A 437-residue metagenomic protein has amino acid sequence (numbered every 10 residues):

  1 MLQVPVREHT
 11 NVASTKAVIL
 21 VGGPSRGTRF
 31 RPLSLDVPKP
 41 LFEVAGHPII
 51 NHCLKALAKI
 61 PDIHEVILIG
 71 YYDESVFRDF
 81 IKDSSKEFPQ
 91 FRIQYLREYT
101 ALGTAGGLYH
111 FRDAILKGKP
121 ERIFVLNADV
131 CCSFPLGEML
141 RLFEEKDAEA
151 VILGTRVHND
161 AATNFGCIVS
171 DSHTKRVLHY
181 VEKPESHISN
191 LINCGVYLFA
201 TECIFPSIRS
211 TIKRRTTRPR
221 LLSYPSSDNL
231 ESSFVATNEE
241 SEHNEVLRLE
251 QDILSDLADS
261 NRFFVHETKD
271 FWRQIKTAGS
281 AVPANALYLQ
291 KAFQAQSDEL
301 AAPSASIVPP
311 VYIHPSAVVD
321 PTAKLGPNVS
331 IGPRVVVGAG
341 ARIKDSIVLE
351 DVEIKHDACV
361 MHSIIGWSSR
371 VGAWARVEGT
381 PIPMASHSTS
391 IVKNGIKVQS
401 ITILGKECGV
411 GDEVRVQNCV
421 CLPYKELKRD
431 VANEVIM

Functional and structural regions predicted by a protein language model:
M1-T15, K86-E87, K117, F124 (+6 more regions): Eukaryotic N-terminal low-complexity, Ser/Thr- and Lys/Arg-rich leader segments that predominantly function as
L2-R78, K355: N-terminal glycine-rich phosphate-binding loop and ensuing alpha1 helix
G22, R342-M437: Glycine-rich hexapeptide-repeat left-handed beta-helix
L68, V76-S172, P206-S210: Conserved beta-loop-beta/alpha segment of the NTase-like Rossmann-fold superfamily that binds/positions NTPs
P120-F124, C131, G137-E145, V157-A162 (+1 more regions): Catalytic-core segments of class I nucleotidyltransferases/pyrophosphorylases that form NMP-activated intermediates
L289-V318: Long, charged amphipathic helices and adjacent flexible linkers at domain junctions
V318-R342: C-terminal accessory/binding modules appended to enzymatic or scaffolding proteins
